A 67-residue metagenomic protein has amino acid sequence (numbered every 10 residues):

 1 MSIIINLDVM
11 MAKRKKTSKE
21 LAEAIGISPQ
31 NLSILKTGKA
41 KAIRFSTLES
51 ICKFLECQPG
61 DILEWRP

Functional and structural regions predicted by a protein language model:
M1-K16: A short, Lys/Arg-rich alpha-helix, primarily the initiator
D8, K19, E49: Residues within the helices of the helix-turn-helix
M11, A22, C52: The alpha-helix within a helix-turn-helix
A12, G26, T37, P67: Residue-level detection of the helix-turn-helix DNA-binding "recognition helix"
K16-I34: Short alpha-helical DNA-recognition segment
I34, K41, L63-P67: Short, charged recognition helix plus adjacent turn of helix-turn-helix-like nucleic-acid-binding domains
S46-D61: DNA major-groove recognition helix of helix-turn-helix/homeodomain DNA-binding modules
